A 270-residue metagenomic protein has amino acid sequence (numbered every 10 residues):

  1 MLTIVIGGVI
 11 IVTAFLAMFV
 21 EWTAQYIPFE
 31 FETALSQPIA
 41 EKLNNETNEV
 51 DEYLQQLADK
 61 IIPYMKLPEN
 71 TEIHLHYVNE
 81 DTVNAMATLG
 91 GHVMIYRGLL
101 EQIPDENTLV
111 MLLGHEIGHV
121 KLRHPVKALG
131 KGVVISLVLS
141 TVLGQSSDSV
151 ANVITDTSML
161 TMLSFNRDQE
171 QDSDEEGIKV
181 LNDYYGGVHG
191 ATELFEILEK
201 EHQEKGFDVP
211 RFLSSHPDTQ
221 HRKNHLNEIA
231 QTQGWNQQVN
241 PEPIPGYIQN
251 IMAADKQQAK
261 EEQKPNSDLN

Functional and structural regions predicted by a protein language model:
M1-N270: A Zn2+-metalloprotease active-site environment signal
